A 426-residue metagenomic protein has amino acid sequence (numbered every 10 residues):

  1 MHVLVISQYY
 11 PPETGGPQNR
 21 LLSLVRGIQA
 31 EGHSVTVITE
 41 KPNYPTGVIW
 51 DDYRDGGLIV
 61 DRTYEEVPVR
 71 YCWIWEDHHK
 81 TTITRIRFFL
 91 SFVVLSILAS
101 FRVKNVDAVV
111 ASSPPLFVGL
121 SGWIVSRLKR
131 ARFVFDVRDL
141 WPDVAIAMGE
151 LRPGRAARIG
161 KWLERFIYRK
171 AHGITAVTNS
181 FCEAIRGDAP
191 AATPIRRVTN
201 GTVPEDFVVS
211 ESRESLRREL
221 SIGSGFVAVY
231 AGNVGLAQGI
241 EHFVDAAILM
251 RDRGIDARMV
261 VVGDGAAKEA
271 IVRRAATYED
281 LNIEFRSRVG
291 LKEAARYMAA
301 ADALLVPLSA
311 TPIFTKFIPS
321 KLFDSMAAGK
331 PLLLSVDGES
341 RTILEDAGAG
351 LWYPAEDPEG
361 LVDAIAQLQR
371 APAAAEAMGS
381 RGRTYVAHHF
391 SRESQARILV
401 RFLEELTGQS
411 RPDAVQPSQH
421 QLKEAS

Functional and structural regions predicted by a protein language model:
M1-E65, M250, V415, H420-S426: N-terminal subdomain of nucleotide-sugar transferases
S180, G201: Carbohydrate-associated surface elements
R186, A192, T202-E219, G239: Acidic anion/phosphate-binding donor-loop and adjacent secondary structure in glycosyltransferase catalytic cores
I222-Q238, F243-I248: Conserved donor-binding/catalytic core segment of Leloir-type glycosyltransferases
V262-G263, K268-R296: Nucleotide-activated donor-binding/catalytic signature segment of Leloir-type glycosyltransferases, i.e., the conserved
A303-V306, D324-S335: Short hydrophobic beta-strand element within catalytic cores of glycosyltransferases and related nucleotide-activated
D346, L351-P358, Q367-A373: Conserved acidic donor-binding segment of nucleotide-sugar-dependent glycosyltransferases
G360, Q367, A374-H388, I398: A short, well-ordered alpha-helix in the C-terminal region of glycosyltransferases
